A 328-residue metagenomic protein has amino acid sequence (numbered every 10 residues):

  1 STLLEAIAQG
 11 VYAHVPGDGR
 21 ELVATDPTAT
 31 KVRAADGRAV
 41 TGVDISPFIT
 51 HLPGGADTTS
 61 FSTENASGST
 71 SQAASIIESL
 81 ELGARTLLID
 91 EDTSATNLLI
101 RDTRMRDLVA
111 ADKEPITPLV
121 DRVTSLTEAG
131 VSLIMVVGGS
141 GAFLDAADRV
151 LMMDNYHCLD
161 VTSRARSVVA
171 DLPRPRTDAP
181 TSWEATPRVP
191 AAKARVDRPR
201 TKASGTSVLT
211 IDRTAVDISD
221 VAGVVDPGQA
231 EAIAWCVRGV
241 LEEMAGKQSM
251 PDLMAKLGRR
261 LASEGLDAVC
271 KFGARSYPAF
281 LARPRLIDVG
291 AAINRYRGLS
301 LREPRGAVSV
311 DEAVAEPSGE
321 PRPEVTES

Functional and structural regions predicted by a protein language model:
S1-Y12: Glycine-rich phosphate-binding P-loop
G10-H14, A35, L82, L126-A129 (+6 more regions): Conserved, well-folded catalytic cores of nucleic-acid-processing and energy-transducing macromolecular machines
Y12-V43, D90: Short beta-strand-centered segment that lines the nucleotide-binding/catalytic pocket of NTP-utilizing
R38-S69, I100-I116: Flexible beta-alpha connector loops of hexameric P-loop NTPases
T58-S94: Phosphate-binding/switch loop-helix module in NTP-utilizing enzymes
S79-G130, V137-R164: Conserved P-loop NTPase nucleotide-binding/switch module
R149-E231: Conserved P-loop NTPase
V224-E327: Terminal-proximal interaction/regulatory segments of ATP-powered molecular machines
